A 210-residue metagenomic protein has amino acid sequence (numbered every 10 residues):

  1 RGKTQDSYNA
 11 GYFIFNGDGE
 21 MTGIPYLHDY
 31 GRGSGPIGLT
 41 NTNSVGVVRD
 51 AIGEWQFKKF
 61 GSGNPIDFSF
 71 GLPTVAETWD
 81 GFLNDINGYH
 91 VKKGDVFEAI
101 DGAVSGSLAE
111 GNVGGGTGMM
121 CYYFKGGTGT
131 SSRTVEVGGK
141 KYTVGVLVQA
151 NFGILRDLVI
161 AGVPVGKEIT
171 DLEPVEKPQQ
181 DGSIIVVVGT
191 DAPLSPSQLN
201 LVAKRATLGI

Functional and structural regions predicted by a protein language model:
R1-I210: Alpha/propeptide regions of enzymes that mature by internal proteolysis
